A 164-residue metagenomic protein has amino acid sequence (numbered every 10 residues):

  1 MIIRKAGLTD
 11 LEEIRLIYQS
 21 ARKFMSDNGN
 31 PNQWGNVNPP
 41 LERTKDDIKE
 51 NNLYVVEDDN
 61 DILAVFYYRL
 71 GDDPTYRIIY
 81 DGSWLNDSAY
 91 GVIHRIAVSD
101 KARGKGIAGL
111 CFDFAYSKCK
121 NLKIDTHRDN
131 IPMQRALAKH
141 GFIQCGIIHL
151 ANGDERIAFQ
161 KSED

Functional and structural regions predicted by a protein language model:
I2-L16: A short beta-loop-alpha structural element at the N-terminal edge of CoA-dependent acyl/N-acetyltransferase catalytic
R22-R43: Conserved GNAT-fold acetyl-CoA-binding loop/helix
N51-F66: Conserved beta-hairpin
Y67-R95, R103: Conserved acyl-donor/pantetheine-binding loop and adjacent beta-alpha core of acyl/acetyltransferases and related
V98, R103-S117, R135-K139: Conserved acetyl-CoA-binding loop-helix of GNAT-fold acetyltransferases
R103, I124-Q134, N152: Conserved beta-strand-loop-alpha-helix junction that forms the acyl-donor binding cleft
F112, S117-D129: Conserved GNAT acetyl-CoA-binding A-motif
D125, I143-I157: Conserved catalytic-core motifs of GNAT/GCN5-like acyltransferases
